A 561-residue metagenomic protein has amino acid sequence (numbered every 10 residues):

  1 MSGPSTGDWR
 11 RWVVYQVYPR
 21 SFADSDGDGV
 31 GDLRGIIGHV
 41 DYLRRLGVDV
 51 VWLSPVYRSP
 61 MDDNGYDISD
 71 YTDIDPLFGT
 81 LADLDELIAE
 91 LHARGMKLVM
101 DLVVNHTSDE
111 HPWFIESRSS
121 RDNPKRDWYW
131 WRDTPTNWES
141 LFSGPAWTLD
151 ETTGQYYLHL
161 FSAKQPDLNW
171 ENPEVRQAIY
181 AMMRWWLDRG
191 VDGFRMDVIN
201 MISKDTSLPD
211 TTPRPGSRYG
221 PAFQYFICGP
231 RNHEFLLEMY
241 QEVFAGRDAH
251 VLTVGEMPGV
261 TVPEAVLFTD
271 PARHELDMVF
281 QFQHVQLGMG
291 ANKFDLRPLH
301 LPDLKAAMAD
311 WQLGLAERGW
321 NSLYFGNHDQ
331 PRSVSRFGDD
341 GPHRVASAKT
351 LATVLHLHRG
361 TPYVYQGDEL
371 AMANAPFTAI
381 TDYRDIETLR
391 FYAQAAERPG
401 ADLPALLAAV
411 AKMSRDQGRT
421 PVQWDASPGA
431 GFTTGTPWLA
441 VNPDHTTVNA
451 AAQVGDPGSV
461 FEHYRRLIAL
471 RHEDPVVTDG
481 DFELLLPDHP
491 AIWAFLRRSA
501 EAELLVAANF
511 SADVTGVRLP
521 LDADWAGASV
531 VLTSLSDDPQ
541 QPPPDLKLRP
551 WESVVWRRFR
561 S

Functional and structural regions predicted by a protein language model:
M1-S561: Active-site and adjacent substrate-binding regions of carbohydrate-active enzymes
